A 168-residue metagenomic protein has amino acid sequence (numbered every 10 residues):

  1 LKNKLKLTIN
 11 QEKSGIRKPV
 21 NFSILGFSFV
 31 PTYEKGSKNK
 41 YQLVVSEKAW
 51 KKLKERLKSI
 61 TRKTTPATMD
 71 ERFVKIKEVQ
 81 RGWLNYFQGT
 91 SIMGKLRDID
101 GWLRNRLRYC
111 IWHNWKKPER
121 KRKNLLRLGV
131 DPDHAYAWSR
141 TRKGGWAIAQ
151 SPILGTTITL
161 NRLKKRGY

Functional and structural regions predicted by a protein language model:
L1-Y168: Non-catalytic terminal/accessory segments
